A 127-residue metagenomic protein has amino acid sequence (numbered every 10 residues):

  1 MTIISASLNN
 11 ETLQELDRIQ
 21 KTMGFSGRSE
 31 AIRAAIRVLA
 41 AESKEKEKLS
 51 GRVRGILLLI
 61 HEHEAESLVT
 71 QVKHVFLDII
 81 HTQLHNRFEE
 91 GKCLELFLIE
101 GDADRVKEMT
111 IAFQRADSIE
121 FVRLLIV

Functional and structural regions predicted by a protein language model:
M1, R54-I56, K92-L94: Short, solvent-exposed beta-strand edge segments and adjacent coil->beta transition regions
M1-I3, V127: Absolute protein N-terminus
A6-L8, L16, S26-R37: Short amphipathic alpha-helical segments
S7, L59-E62, L98-E100: Short hydrophobic/aromatic beta-strand micro-patches that form the beta-sheet surface supporting nucleotide- or nucleic
A41-Q71: Short, positively charged interaction helices/loops
V69-R123: Non-DNA-binding regulatory cores of transcription-related proteins, predominantly C-terminal effector-binding
